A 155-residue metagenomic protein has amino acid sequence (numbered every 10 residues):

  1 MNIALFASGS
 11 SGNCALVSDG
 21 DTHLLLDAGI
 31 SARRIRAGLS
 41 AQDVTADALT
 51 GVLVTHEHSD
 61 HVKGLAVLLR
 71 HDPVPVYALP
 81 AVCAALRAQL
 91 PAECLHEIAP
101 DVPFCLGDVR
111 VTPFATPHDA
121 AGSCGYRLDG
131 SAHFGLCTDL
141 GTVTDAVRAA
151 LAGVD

Functional and structural regions predicted by a protein language model:
M1-Q42, C124-T138: Conserved beta-strand hairpin/beta-sheet module of binuclear metal-dependent hydrolase folds, prominently
A4-F6, S11-A15, H56-L65, R70 (+2 more regions): Structured catalytic core of nucleotide-sugar glycosyltransferases
L16-S18, P103-D155: Metal-dependent phosphodiesterase/nuclease catalytic metal-binding core
A32-A78, G153-V154: Active-site metal-binding motif and surrounding structural segment of the metallo-beta-lactamase
I35, L39, L65, L86 (+2 more regions): Generic structural signal for conserved hydrophobic packing positions in ordered secondary structure
H58-V62, C83-A85, A120, T142-D145: Active-site environment of divalent metal-dependent phosphoester hydrolases
P80-A85, P100-D101: Short, polar loop motifs at secondary-structure junctions
L95-A99: Short acidic-hydrophobic, aromatic-tinged amphipathic segments that line or gate anion-handling sites
